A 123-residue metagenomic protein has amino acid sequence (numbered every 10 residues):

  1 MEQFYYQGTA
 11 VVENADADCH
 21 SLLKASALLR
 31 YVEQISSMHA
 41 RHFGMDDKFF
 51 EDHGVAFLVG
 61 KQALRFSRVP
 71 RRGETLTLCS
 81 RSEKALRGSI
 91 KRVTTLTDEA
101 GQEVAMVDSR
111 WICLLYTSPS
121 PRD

Functional and structural regions predicted by a protein language model:
M1-T75: Hydrophobic, proline/glycine-rich low-complexity stretches
D18, D98, L115-Y116: Acidic surface patches and DE-rich sequence motifs
K61-E99: Hydrophobic beta-sheet segments that form the core/acyl-binding groove of ACP/CoA-dependent acyl-chain-processing
G101-E103: Residue-level signal for glycine
A105-V107: A structural microfeature
R110-I112: Short beta-strand edge segments in extracellular beta-sheet folds
Y116-D123: Conserved small/polar residues in nucleotide/adenosyl-binding loops
